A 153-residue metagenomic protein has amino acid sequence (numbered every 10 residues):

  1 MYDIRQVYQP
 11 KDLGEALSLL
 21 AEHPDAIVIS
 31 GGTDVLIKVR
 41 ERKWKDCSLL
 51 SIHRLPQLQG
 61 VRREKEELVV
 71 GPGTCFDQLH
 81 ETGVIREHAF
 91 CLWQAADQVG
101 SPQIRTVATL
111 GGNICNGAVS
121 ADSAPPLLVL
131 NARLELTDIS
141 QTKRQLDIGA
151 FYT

Functional and structural regions predicted by a protein language model:
M1-T153: C-terminal structural segment of proteins
